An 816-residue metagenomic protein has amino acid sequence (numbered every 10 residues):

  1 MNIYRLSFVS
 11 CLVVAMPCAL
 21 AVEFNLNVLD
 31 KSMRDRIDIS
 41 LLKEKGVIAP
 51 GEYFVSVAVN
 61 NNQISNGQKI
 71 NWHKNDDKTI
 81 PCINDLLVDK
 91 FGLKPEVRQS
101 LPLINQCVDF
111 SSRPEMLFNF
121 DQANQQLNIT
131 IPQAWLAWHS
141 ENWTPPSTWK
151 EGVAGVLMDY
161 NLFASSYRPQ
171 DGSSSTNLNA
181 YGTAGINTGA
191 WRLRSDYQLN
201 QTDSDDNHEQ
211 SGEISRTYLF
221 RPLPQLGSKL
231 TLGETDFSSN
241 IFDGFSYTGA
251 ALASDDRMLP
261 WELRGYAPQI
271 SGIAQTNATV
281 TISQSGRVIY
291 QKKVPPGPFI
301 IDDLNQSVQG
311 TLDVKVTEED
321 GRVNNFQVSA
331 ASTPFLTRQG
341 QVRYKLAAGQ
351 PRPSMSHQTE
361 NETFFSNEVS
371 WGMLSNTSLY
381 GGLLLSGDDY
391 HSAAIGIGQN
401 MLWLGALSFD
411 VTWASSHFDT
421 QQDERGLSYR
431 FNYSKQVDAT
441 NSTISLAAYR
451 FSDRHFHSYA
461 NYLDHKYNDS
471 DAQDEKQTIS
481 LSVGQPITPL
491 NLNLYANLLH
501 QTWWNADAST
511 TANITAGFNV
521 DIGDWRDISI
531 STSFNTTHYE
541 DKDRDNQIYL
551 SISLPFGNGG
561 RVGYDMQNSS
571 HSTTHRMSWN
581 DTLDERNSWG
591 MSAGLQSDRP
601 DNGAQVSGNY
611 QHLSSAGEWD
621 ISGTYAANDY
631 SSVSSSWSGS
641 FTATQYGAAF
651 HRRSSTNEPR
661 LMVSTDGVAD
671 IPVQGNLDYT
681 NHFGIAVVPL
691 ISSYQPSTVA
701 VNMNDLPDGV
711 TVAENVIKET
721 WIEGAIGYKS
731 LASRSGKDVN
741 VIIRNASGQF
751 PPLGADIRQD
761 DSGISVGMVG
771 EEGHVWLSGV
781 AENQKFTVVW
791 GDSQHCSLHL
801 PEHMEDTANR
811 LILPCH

Functional and structural regions predicted by a protein language model:
I3, V9-A15, L20-R264, H571-T642 (+1 more regions): Post-signal-peptide, soluble extracytosolic/periplasmic N-terminal scaffold domains of envelope/secretory systems
A49-N71, A278, G667-L677, S747-D761: Short, ordered, surface-exposed loop/turn motifs in non-cytosolic proteins
V57, I270-G272, L661-T665, K737-A746: A short, amphipathic beta-strand motif
Q68-K69, L677-A686, S762-H774: Short, acidic Ser/Thr/Gly-rich low-complexity loop/linker segments typical of extracellular and cell-surface proteins
N75-I83, L304-Q309, I685-T711, I722-E723 (+2 more regions): Short Pro-Gly-centered beta-turn/loop motif in secreted/extracellular proteins
I83, W149-D205, V342-S415, D438 (+3 more regions): Conserved, compact domain cores that house catalytic/ligand-binding motifs in diverse enzymes and effector modules
W135, A164-R168, A190, L199-D203 (+18 more regions): Transmembrane beta-strands of outer-membrane beta-barrel pores
W149, L178-G189, S211-P224, N361-S375 (+12 more regions): Feature captures outer-membrane beta-barrel proteins of Gram-negative bacteria and organelles
